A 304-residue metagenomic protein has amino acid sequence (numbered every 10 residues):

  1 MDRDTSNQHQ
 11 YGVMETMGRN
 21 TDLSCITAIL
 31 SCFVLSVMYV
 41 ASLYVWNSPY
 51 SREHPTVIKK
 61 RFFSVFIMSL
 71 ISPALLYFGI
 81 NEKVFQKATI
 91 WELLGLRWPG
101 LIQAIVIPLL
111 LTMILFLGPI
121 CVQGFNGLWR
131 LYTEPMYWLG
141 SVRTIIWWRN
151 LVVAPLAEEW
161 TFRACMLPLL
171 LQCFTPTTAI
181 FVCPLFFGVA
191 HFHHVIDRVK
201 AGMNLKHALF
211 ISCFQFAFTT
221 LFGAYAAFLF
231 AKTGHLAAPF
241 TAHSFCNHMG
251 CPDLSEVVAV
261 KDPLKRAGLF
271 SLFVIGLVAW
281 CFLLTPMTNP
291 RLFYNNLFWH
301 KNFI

Functional and structural regions predicted by a protein language model:
D2-P155, P168-Q172, H248-I304: Specific transmembrane helices
F33, L110, V152, F181-G188 (+4 more regions): Residue-level signature of the transmembrane alpha-helical core of multi-pass small-molecule transporters
L35, A164, G223-A224: A structural signal for well-ordered alpha-helical segments within the folded catalytic domains of diverse enzymes
A104-I105, T144-I146, W160, T177-T178 (+2 more regions): Short hydrophobic/aromatic segments of transmembrane alpha-helices and their interfaces
M136-R198: Function-critical hydrophobic alpha-helical transmembrane segments in multi-pass membrane proteins
T177, L205-V274, W280: Functionally important transmembrane alpha-helices
